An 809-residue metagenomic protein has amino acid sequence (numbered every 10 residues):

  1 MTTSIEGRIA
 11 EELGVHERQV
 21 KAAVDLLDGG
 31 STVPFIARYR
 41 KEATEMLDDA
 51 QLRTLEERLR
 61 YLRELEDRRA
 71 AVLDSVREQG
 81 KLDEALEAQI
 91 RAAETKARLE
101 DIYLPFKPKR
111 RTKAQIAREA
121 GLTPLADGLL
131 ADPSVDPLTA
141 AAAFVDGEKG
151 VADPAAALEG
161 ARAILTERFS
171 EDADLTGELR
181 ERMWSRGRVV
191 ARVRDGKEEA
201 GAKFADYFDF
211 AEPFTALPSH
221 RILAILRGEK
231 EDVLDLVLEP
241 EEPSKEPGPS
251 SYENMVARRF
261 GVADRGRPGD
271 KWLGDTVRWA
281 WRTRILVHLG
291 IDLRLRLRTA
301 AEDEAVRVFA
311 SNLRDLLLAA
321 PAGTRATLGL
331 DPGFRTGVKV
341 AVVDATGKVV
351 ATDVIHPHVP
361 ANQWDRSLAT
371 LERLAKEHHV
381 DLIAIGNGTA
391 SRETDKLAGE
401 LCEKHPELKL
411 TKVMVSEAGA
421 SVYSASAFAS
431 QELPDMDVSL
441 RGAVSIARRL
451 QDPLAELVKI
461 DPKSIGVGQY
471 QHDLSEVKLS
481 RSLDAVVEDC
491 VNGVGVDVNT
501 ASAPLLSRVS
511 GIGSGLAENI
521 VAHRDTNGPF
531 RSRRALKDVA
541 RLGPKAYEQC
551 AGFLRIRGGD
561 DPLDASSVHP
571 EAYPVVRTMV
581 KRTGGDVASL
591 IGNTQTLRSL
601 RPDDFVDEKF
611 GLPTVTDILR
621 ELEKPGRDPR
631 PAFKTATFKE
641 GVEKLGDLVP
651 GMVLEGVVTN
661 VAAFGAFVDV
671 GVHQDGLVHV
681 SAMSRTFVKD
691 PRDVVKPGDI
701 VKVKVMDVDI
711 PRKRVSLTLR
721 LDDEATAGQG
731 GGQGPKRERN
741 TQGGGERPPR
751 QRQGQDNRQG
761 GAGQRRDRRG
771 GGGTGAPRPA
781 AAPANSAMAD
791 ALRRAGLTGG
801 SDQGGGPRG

Functional and structural regions predicted by a protein language model:
A10, G14, A320-T324, E488-A522 (+2 more regions): C-terminal accessory/binding modules appended to enzymatic or scaffolding proteins
D25-D28, P105, I116-E119, A224-G228 (+16 more regions): Replace "in large, NTP-powered and nucleic-acid-processing enzymes" with "in large, NTP-powered factors and other
T32-V33, D48-E148, A351, G493-A632 (+1 more regions): Accessory alpha-helical DNA-binding modules that contact the DNA backbone or grooves
D48-T54, Y61-G329, G333-S424, F428-M436 (+1 more regions): Duplex nucleic acid-engaging cores and interfaces of nucleic-acid transaction enzymes
R98, I102, D292, V413-M414 (+3 more regions): Long, charge-rich intrinsically disordered scaffolds of nucleic-acid metabolism proteins
E181-R188, L330-F334, G388-A390, M414-V422 (+5 more regions): A glycine-rich phosphate-binding loop feature that marks nucleotide/adenosyl-phosphate handling sites
L293-A300, A305-A310, S464-D497, D604-P650: Long, charged amphipathic helices and adjacent flexible linkers at domain junctions
I556-G809: Single-stranded RNA-binding regions, centering on S1/OB-family and related RNA-binding modules
